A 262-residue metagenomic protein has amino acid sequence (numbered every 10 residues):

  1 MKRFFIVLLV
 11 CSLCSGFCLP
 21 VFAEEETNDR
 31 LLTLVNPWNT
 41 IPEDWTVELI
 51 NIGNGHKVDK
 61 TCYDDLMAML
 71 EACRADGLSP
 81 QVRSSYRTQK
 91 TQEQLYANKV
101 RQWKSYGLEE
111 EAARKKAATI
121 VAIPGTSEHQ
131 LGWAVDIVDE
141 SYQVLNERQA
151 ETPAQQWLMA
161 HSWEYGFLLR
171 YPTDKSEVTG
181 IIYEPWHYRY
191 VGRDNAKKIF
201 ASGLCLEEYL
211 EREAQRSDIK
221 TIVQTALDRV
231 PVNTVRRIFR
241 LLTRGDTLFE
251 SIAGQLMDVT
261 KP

Functional and structural regions predicted by a protein language model:
M1-K2, P231: Structural motif marking the loop-to-transmembrane transition
R3-F22: Sec-dependent N-terminal signal peptides of Gram-positive bacterial secreted proteins and lipoproteins
P20-G245, F249-P262: Extracytoplasmic cell-surface/polysaccharide-interacting catalytic and binding patches
